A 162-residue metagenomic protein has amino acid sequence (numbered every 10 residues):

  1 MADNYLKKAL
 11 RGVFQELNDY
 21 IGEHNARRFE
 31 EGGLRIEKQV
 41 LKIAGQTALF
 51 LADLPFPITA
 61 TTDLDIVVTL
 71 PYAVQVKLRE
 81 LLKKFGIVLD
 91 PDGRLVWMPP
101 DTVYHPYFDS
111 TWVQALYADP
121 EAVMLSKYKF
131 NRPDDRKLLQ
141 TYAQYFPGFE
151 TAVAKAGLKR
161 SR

Functional and structural regions predicted by a protein language model:
M1-R162: Compositionally biased terminal segments of proteins
